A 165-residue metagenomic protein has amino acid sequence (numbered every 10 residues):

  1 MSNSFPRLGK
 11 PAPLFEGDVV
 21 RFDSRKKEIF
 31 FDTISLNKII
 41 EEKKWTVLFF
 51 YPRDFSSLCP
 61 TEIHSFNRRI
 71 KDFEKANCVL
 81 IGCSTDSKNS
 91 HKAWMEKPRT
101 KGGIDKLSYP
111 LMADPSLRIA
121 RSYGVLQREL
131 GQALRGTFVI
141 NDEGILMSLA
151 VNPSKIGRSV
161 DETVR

Functional and structural regions predicted by a protein language model:
M1-R165: Chalcogenol-based redox active-site neighborhoods
